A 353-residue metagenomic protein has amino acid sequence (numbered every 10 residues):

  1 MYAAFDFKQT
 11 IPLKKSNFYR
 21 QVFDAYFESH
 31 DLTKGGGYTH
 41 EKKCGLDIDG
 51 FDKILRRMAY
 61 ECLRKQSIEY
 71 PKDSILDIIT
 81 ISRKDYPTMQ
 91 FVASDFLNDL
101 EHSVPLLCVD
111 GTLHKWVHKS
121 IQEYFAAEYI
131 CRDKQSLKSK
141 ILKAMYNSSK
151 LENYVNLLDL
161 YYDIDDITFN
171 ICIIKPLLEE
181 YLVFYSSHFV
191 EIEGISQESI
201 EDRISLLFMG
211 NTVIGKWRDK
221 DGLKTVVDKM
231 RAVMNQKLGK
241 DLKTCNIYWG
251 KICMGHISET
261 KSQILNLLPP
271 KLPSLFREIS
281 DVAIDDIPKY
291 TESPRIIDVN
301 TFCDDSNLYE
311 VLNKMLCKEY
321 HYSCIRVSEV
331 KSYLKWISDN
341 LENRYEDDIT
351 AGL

Functional and structural regions predicted by a protein language model:
M1-L113, K119-I121, Y129-S136, K143-V155: Extended hydrophobic
F23-D24, K65, Y129, S186 (+7 more regions): Short linear sequence elements within intrinsically disordered, low-complexity coil regions
Y26-F27, I257, R344: Amphipathic alpha-helical interaction segments
T33, A127-R295, L353: Hydrophobic repeat-domain scaffold segments
D52, R56, V155-L158, P269 (+3 more regions): Alpha-helical repeat solenoid scaffolds
P288-L353: Long, highly charged alpha-helical interaction/scaffolding segments
